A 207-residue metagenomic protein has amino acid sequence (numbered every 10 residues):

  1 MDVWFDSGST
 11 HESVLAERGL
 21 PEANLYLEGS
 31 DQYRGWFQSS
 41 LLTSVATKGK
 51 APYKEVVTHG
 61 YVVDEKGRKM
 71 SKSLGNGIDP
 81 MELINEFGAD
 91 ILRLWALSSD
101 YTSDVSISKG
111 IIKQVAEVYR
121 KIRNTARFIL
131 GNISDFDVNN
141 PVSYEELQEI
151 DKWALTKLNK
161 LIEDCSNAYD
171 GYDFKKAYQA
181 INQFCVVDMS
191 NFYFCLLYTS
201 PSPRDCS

Functional and structural regions predicted by a protein language model:
M1-S134, A154-L197: Structured secondary-structure scaffolds
F136-A154, L158: Flexible, P/S/T/G-rich "lid" or insertion loops adjacent to the active sites of thioester-utilizing
Y198-S207: Single conserved hydrophobic/aromatic residue that forms the stacking wall/gate of nucleotide- or nucleobase-binding
